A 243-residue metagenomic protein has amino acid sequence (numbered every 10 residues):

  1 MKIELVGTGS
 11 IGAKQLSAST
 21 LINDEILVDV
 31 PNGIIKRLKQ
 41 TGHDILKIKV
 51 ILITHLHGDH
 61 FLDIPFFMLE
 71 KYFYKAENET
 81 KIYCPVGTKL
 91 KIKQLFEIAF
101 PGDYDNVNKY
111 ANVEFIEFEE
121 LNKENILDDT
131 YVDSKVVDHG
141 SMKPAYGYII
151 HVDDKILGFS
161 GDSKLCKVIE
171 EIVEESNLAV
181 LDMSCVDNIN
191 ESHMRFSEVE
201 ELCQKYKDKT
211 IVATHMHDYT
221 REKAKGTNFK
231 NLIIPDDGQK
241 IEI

Functional and structural regions predicted by a protein language model:
M1-G158, K209, K223-I243: Binuclear metal-dependent hydrolase catalytic cores
F159, S163: Acidic, His/Gly-enriched loop-helix segments that form or flank divalent-metal centers in metallo-dependent hydrolases
K164-I243: Cap/insert and terminal regions of metallo-dependent hydrolase folds
